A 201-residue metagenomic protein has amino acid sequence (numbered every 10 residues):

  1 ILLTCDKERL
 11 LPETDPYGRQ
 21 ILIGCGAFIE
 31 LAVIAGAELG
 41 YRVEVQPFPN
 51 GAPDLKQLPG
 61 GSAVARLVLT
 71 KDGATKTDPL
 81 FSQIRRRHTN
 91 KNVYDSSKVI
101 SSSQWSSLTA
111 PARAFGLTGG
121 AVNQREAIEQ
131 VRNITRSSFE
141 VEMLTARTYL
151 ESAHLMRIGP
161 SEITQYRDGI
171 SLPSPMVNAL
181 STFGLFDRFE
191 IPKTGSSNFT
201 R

Functional and structural regions predicted by a protein language model:
I1-R201: Acidic, surface-exposed loops and disordered segments
